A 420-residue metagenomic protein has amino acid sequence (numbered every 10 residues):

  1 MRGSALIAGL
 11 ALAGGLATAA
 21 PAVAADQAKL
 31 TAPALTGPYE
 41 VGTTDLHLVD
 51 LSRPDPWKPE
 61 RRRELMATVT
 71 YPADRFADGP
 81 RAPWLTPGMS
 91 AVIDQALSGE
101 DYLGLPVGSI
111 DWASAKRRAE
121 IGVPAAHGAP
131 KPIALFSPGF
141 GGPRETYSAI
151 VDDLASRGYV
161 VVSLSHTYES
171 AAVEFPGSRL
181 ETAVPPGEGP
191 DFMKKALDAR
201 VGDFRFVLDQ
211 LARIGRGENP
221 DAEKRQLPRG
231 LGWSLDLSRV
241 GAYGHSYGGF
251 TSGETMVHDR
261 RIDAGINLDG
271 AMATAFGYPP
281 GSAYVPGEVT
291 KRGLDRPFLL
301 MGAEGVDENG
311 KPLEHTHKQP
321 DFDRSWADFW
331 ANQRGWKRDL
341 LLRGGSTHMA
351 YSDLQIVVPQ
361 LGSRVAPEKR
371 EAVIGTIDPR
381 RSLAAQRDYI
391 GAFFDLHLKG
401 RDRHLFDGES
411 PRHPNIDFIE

Functional and structural regions predicted by a protein language model:
M1-A24: Secretory targeting and sorting signals
A25-I133, E371-P379: Domain-level recognition of soluble alpha/beta enzyme cores, biased toward histidine phosphatases/phosphomutases
A25-P33, P38-G42, L51, G335 (+1 more regions): Alpha/beta-hydrolase-fold serine-hydrolase catalytic core, especially in secreted/extracellular enzymes
A67, P72-F76, P83-L105, E145-P186 (+2 more regions): Active-site machinery of serine-nucleophile hydrolases
A115-E174, T274-A275, G310: Short substrate-entry loop that stabilizes the transition state in hydrolases
Y168-S170, E174-L237: Alpha/beta-hydrolase active-site loop
K194, D263-H348: The feature captures the conserved acid-bearing segment of alpha/beta-hydrolase catalytic domains
V207-V285: Primarily recognizes the serine-hydrolase "nucleophile elbow" in alpha/beta-hydrolase and SGNH/GDSL folds
